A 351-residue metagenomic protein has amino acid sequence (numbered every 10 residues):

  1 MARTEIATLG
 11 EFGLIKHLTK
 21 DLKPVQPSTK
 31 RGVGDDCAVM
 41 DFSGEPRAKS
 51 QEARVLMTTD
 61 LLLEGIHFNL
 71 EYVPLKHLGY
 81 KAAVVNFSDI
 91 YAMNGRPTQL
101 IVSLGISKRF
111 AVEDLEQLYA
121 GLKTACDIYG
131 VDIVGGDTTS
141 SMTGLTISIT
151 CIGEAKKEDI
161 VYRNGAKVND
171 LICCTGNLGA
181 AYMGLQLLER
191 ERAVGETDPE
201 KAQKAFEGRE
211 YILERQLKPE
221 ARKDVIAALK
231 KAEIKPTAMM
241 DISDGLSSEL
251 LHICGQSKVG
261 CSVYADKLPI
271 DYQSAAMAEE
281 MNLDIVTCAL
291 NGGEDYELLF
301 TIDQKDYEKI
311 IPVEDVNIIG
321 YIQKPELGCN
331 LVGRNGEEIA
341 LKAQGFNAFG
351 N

Functional and structural regions predicted by a protein language model:
M1-P74, M93, V102, G121: Extreme N-terminal cap/leader segments of soluble proteins
A2-G13, H17-K20, R109-D132, M142-I147 (+3 more regions): Glycine-/charge-enriched secondary-structure boundary and capping motifs
R31, E71-V85, R109-A120, E158: Glycine-rich anion/phosphate-binding loops
V39, N86, N94, I133 (+4 more regions): Residue-level signal for inorganic ion chemistry
L62, P97-E191, Y321: Glycine-rich anion-binding loops of enzyme active sites
L75-Q99, A120-I128, A228, S248-I253: Small-aliphatic-rich amphipathic alpha-helix that forms the alpha element of a beta-alpha
G184-F206: Short, compositionally biased
Q203-L251: Polyanion-binding loop/helix "lid" in catalytic or ligand-binding cores
